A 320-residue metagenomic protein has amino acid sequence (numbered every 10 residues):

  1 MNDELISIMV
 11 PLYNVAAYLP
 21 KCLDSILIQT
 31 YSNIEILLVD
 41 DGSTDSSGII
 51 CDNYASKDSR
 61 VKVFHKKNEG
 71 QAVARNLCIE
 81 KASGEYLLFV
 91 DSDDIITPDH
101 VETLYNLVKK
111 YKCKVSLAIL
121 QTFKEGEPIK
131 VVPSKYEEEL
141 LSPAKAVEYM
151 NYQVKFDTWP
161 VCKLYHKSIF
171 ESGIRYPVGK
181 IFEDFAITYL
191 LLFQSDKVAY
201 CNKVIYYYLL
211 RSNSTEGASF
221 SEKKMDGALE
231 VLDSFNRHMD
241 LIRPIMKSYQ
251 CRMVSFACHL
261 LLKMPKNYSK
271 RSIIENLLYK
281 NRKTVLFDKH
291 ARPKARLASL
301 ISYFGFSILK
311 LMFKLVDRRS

Functional and structural regions predicted by a protein language model:
M1-L27: N-proximal low-complexity "stem/linker" segments adjacent to membrane-targeting elements
S25, S32, D40-I50: A conserved acidic beta->alpha catalytic loop
N33-G42, K62-K67, D91-S92: Short beta-strand/loop segment that forms part of the nucleotide-sugar
K66-A82: Glycine-rich, basic loop-to-helix element that forms the pyrophosphate-binding segment of sugar-nucleotide handling
Q71, S92-A199, L209, N213-F220: Donor-binding/catalytic cores of nucleotide-activated saccharide and glycerol-phosphate transferases/polymerases
L87: Short aromatic/hydrophobic "clamp" motif used to bind/position activated sugar donors
I205-S212, A218-P244, N267-T284: Catalytic core of nucleotide-sugar-dependent glycosyltransferases
K266-S320: Membrane-interface aromatic/basic loop that binds lipid-linked glycans or pyrophosphate carriers, typified by
